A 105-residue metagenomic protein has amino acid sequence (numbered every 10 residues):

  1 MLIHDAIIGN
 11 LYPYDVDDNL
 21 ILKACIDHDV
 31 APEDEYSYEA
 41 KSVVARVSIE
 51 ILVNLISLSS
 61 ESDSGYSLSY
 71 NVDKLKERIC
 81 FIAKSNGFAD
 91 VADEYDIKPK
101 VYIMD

Functional and structural regions predicted by a protein language model:
M1-V43, D90-D105: Conserved short "hinge" loops at termini or chain/domain junctions
N10, A24, E50, R78 (+1 more regions): Residues that form generic nucleotide/phosphate-binding pockets
V16, V53-D105: Short loop/turn elements at secondary-structure junctions
S42-S57: Short, hydrophobic/amphipathic alpha-helical patches that form generic packing surfaces within helical domains
